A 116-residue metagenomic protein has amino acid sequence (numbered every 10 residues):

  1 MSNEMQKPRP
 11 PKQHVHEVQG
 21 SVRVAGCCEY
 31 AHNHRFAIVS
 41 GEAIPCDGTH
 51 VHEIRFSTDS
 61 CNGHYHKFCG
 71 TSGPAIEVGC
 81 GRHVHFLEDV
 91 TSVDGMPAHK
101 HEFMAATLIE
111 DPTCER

Functional and structural regions predicted by a protein language model:
M1-R116: Peripheral, non-catalytic segments of secretory and membrane proteins
